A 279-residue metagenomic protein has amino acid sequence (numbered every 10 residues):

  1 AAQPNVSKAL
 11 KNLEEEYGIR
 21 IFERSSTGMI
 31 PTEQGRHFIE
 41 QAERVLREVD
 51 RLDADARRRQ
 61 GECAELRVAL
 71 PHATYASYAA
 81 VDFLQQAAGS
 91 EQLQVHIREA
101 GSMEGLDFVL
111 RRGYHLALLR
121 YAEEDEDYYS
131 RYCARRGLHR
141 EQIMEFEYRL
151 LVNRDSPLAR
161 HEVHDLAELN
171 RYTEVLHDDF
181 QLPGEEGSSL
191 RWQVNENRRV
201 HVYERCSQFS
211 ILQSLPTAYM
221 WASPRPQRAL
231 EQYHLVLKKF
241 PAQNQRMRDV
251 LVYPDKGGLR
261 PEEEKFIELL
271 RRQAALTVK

Functional and structural regions predicted by a protein language model:
P4, G61-M103, D107: N-terminal winged-helix
E14-P31: A short LG(V/I)-centered, amphipathic sequence patch enriched for acidic residue(s) preceding the LG motif
E16, F38-Q60, L66, Y75: Alpha-helical linker/hinge and terminal dimerization helices associated with HTH transcriptional regulators
S77-D82, E126, D165-V194: Secondary-structure junction motif
L110-H115, D179-L237: Hydrophobic hinge/microswitch elements
Y132-Y148, V152-E174: Flexible hinge/capping segments at coil-to-helix
A134-E145, A222-P224, E231-M247, D255: Short beta-strand->loop
V236-K279: A late-sequence structural motif
